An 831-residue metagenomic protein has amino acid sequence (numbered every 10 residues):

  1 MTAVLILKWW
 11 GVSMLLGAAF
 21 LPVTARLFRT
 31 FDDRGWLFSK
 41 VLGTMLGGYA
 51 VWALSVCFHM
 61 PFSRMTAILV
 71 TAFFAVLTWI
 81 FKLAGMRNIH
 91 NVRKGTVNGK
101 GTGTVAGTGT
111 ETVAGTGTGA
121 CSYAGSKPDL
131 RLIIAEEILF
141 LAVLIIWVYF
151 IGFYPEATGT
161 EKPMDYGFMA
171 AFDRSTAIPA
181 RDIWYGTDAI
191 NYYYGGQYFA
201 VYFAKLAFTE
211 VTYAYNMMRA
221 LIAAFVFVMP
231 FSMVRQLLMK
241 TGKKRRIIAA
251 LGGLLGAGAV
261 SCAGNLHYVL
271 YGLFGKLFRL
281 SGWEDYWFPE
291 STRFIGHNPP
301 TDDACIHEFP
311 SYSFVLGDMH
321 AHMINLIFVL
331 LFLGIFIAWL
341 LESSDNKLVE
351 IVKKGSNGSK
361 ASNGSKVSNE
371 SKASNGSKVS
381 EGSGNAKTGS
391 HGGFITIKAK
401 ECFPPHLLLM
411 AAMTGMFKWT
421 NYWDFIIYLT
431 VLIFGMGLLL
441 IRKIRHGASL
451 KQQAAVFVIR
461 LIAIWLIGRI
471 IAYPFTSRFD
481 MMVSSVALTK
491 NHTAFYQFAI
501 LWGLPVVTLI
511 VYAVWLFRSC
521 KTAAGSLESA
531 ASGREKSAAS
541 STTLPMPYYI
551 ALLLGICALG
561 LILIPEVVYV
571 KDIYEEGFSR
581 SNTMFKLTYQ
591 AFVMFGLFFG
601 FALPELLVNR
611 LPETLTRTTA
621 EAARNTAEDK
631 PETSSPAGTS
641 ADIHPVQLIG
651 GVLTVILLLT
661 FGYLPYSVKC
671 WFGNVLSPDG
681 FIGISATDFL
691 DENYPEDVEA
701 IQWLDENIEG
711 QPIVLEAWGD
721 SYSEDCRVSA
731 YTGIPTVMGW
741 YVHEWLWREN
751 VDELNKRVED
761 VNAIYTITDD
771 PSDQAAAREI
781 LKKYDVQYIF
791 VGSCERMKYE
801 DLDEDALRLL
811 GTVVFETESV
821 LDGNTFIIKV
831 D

Functional and structural regions predicted by a protein language model:
M1-G99, S122-I133, I464, R469-S526 (+3 more regions): Membrane-embedded, hydrophobic transmembrane alpha-helices
T2-I6, K127-L331, L690-D691, V714 (+1 more regions): Active-site lumenal/periplasmic loops and adjacent helix-entry segments of GT-C-fold, multi-pass membrane
A18-G35, V56, R131, M229-L251 (+2 more regions): Transmembrane alpha-helical segments of multipass membrane enzymes and assembly factors that act on membrane-embedded
M60-G99, A106, A114, A120-I151 (+8 more regions): Start-transfer (signal-anchor) and selected internal transmembrane alpha helices of multi-pass inner/ER membrane
F153-Y154, M164, L266-C305, Q452-E621 (+4 more regions): Transmembrane helical bundles and short interhelical boundary loops of multi-pass, membrane-embedded
S313-L316, L408-T420: Membrane-interface alpha helices of multi-pass inner-membrane proteins
F336-K347, I351-G355, G389-P404, Y428-W465 (+2 more regions): Perimembrane helix-loop-helix junctions
I643, Y663-D831: Extracytoplasmic
